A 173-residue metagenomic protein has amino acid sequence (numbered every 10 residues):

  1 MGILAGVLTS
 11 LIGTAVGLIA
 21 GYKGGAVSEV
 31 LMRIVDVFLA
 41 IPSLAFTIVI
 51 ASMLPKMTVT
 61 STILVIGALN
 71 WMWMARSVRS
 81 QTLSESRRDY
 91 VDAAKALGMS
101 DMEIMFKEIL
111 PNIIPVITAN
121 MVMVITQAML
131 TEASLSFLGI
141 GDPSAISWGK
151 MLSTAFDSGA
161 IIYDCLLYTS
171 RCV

Functional and structural regions predicted by a protein language model:
M1-I12, M102-E132: Transmembrane alpha-helices
L8, I12, L18-E85, D92 (+1 more regions): Generic hydrophobic transmembrane alpha-helix motif, especially the helices
F38, K107, I162-Y163: Hydrophobic alpha-helical transmembrane segments of integral membrane proteins, especially lipid-exposed positions
S52-M53, T82, T131-C165: Glycine-rich helix-loop "coupling/hinge" segments at transmembrane-helix boundaries in multipass transporters
N70, T126-L130, S147: Hydrophobic alpha-helical segments embedded in the membrane of multi-pass proteins
S84, D89-D92, E103, K150: Residue-level preference for short helical/loop micro-motifs built around acidic side chains
Y168-V173: Conserved small/polar residues in nucleotide/adenosyl-binding loops
